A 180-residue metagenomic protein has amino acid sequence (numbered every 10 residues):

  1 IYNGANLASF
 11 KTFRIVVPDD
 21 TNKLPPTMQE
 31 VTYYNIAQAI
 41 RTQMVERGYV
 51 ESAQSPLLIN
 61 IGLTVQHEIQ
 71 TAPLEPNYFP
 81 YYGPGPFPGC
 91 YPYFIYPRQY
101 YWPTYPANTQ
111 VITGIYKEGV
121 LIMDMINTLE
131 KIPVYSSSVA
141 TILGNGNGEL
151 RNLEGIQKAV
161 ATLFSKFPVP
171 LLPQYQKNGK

Functional and structural regions predicted by a protein language model:
I1-D19: Post-signal peptide N-terminal segment of mature Sec-exported envelope proteins
I1-Y2, T109-K180: C-terminal/domain-edge helix-coil "capping" segments
N6, V50-S52, G114: Sterically constrained small-residue positions within well-ordered secondary structures of folded domains
S9-K11, S55-I59, K117-I122, Y135: Envelope-exposed proteins and targeting segments
I15-V16, I69-Q70, P76-Y78, R151-E154: Short, charged/polar low-complexity linear motifs in solvent-exposed/disordered segments
V16-Q70: N-terminal segment of the mature soluble domain
Y33-I36, N77-Y82, I142-G144, G155-A159: Short, low-complexity, polar/charged sequence segments that are solvent-exposed and flexible
G62-M125, L129: Surface-exposed short loop/turn segments
